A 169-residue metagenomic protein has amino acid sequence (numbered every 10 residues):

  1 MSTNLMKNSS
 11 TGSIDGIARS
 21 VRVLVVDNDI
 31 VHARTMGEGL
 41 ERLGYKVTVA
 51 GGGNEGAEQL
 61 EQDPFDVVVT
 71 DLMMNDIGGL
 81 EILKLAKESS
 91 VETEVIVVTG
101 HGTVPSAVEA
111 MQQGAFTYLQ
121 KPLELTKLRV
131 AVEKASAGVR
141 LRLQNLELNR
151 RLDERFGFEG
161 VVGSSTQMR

Functional and structural regions predicted by a protein language model:
A33, D63, M74-D76, T103: The feature encodes the CheY-like receiver
R34-R42: Charged docking surfaces used in two-component/phosphorelay signaling
G44-G52, Q59: Short hydrophobic/Thr-rich beta-strand motif most characteristic of the beta2 strand and flanking loop of CheY-like
G51-E55, I77-E81: Acidic catalytic/metal-coordinating carboxylates
E58, L80-E92, E109: Short amphipathic alpha-helix used as the core "switch/output" element in two-component signaling
D71, T99: Active-site residues of response regulator receiver
N149-R169: AAA+ ATPase active-site-proximal loops
